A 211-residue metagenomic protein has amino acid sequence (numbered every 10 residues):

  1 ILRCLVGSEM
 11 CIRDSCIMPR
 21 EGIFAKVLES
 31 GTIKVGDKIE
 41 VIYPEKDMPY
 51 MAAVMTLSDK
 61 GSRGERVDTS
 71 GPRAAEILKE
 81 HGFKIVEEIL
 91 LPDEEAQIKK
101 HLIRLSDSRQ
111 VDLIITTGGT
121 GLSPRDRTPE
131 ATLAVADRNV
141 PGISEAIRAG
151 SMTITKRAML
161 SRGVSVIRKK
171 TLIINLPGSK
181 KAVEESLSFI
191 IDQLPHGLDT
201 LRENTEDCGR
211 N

Functional and structural regions predicted by a protein language model:
I1-G7, C11-I12: Single conserved hydrophobic/aromatic residue that forms the stacking wall/gate of nucleotide- or nucleobase-binding
C16-K26: Short, structured beta-strand/loop micro-motifs enriched in basic residues and often containing a Trp
S30, K34-G36: Loop/turn positions that initiate beta-strands
K38, P44-E45: Short, surface-exposed secondary-structure boundary micro-motifs
D47-D93: Glycine-rich phosphate/diphosphate-binding loop of Rossmann-like nucleotide-binding domains
E76-K79, I85-T116, G121-V135: N-terminal small/polar loop signature for handling phosphorylated ligands or for N-terminal nucleophile
T128-N211: Proline/glycine-rich low-complexity loops and linkers
